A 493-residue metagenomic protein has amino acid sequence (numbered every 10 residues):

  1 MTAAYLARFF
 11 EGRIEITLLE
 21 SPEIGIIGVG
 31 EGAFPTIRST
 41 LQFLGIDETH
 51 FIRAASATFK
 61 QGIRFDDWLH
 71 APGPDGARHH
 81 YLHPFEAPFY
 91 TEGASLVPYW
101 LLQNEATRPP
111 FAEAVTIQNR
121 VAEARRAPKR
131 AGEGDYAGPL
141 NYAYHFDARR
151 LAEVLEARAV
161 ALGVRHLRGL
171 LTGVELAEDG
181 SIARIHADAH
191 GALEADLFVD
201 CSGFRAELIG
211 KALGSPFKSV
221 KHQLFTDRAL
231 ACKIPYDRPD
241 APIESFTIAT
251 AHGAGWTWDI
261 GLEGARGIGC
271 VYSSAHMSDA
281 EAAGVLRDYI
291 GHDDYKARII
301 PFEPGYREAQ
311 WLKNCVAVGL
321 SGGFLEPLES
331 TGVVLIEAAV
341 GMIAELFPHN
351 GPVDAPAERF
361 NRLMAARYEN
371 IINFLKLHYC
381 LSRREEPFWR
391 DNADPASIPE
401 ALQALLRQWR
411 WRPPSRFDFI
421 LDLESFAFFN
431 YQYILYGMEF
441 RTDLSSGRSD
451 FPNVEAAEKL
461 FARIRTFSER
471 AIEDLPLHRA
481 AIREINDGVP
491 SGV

Functional and structural regions predicted by a protein language model:
Y5, E133-L286, I290, V340: Predominantly flavin-linked oxidoreductase catalytic cores and closely associated redox partners
Y5-V29: Glycine-rich FAD pyrophosphate-binding loop
L6-F10, A212, F347: Active-site catalytic pocket residues across diverse enzymes, especially alpha/beta-hydrolases
S21-G25, A265-G267, G322-L325: A short, flexible beta-alpha/helix-coil linker loop
V29-R120: Dinucleotide-binding Rossmann-like beta1-alpha1 core, especially the glycine-rich loop that anchors the ADP
H79-G173: Conserved N-terminal helical subregion
E263, Y272-Y379: FAD/FMN-dependent oxidoreductases across multiple families
E345-V493: Long, low-complexity C-terminal extensions of enzymes
